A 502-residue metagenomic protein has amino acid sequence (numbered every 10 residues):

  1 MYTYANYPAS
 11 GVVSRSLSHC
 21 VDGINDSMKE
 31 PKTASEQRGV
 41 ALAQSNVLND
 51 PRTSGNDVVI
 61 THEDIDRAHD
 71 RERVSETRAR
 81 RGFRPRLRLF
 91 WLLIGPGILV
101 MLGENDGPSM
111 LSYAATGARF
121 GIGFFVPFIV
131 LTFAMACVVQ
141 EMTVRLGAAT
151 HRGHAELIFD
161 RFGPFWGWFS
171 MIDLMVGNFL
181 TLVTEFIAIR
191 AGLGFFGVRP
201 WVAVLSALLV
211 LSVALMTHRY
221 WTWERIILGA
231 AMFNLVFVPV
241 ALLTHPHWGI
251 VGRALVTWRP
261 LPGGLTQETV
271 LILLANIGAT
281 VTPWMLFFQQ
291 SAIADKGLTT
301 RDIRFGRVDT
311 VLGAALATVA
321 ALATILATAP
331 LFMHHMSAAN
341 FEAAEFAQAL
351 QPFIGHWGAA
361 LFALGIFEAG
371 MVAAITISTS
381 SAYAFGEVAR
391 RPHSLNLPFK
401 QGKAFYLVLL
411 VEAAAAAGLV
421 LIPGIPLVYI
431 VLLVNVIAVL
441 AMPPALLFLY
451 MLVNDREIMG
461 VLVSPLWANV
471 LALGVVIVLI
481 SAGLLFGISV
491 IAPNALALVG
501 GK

Functional and structural regions predicted by a protein language model:
K29-P108, F165, I272-L274, L298-R304 (+1 more regions): Membrane-interface "cap" regions at the ends of multi-pass membrane proteins
R73-R78, S112-A115, E141-W166, H335-Q351 (+3 more regions): Flexible loop linkers connecting adjacent transmembrane helices in multi-pass alpha-helical membrane transporters
P85-R88, A115-E141, A155-F159, W166 (+1 more regions): Extracellular loop-to-transmembrane helix junctions
M101, M135-A136, Q140-T143, F165-E185 (+3 more regions): Helix-loop-helix module between adjacent transmembrane segments
M135-A149, I293-A294, A315-E345: Extracellular/periplasmic helix-exit of transmembrane alpha-helices
P164-F165, W201-S206, L312, L316 (+3 more regions): Loop-to-transmembrane helix boundary motifs in multi-pass membrane proteins
M171-M175, F195-M216, F233-F237, Q401-G418 (+1 more regions): Transmembrane alpha-helical segments of multi-pass small-molecule transport proteins
M232-L261, V270-S291, F448-E457, A482-A495: Hydrophobic alpha-helical segments and their helix-loop junctions in multi-pass secondary transporters
